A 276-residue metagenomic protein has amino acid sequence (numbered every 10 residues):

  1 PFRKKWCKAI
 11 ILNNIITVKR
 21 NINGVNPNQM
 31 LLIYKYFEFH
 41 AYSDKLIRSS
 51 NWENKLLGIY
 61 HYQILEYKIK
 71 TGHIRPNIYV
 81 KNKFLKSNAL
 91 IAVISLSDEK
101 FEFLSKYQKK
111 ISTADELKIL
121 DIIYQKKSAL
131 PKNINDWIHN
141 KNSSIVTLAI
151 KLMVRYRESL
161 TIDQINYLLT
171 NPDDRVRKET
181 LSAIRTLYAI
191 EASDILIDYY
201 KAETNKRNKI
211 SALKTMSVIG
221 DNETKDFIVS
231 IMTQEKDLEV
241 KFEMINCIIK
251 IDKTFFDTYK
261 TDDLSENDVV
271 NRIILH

Functional and structural regions predicted by a protein language model:
P1-R48: N-terminal topogenic membrane-targeting module
I16-Y34, L56-L65, S87-D98, D115-K126 (+7 more regions): Structural detector for internal amphipathic alpha-helices that build alpha-solenoid repeat scaffolds
Y34-I47, Y67-Y79, D98-K109, S128-H139 (+4 more regions): Amphipathic alpha-helical scaffolding segments comprising HEAT/armadillo-like alpha-solenoid repeats
S50-N51, K81-L85, I111-E116, K141-S143 (+4 more regions): Short inter-helical turns and helix N-cap capping residues of alpha-solenoid HEAT/ARM repeat scaffolds
Y60, P76-I78, N82, S87: Amphipathic, soluble alpha/beta structural segments
I197-T215: C-terminal structural cap/anchor segments
M232-K236, N246: Small/polar glycine-rich anion-binding or flexible loop at a beta-alpha turn
D257-H276: Terminal, low-structured helical/coil segments at or just beyond the last alpha-helical repeat
